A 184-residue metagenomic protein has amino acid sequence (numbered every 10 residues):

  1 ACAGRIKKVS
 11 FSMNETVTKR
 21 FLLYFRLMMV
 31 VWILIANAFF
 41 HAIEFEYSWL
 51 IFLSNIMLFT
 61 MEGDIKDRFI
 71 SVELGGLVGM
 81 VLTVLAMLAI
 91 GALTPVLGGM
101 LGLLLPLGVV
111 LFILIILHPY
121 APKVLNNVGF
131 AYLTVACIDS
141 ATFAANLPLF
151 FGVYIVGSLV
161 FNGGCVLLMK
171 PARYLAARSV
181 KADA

Functional and structural regions predicted by a protein language model:
N14-L27: N-terminal membrane topogenic signal
M29-H41, G76, M80-L88, L103-I116 (+2 more regions): Transmembrane alpha-helical segments of multi-pass membrane transport proteins and ion-pumping complexes
V30, F45-G63, L111-F143: Pore- and pathway-forming membrane helices of multi-pass small-molecule/ion transporters and channels
A38-F52, T94-P106: Structural signature of hydrophobic alpha-helical transmembrane segments
W49-L88: Alpha-helical membrane segments and adjacent membrane-interface helices in multi-pass membrane proteins
A92-G129, A184: Internal alpha-helical transmembrane segments of multi-pass membrane proteins
C137-A184: C-terminal membrane-adjacent module
